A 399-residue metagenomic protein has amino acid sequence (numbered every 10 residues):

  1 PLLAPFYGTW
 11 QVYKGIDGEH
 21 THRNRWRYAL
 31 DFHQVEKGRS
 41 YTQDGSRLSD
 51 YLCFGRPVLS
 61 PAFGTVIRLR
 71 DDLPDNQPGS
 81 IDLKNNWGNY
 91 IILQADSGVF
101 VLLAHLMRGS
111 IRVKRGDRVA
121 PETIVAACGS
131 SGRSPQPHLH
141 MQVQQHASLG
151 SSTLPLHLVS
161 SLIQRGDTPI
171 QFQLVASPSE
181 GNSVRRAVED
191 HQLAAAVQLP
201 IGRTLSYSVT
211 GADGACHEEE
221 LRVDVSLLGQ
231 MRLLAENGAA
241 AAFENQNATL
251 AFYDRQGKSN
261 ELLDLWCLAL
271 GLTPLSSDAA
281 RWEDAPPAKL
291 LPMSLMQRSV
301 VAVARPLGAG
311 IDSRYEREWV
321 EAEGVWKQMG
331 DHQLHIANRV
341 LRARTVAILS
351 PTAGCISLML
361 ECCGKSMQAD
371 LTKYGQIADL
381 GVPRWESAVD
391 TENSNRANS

Functional and structural regions predicted by a protein language model:
P1-K37, T42, V340-R342, I348-P351 (+1 more regions): Non-catalytic extracellular/periplasmic "stalk" and linker regions immediately N-terminal to catalytic or recognition
W10-V12, R56-R68, E122: Generic structural motif
C53, P61-M107: Zn2+-dependent peptidoglycan hydrolase active-site motif and core
N85, Q142-E261: Acidic, glycine-rich catalytic/binding loops that coordinate metals and/or anionic ligands
V99-E122: Short histidine-centered loop motifs in beta-beta connectors
R112-K114, S130-P137: Short glycine/proline-centered loop/turn elements that form peptide/ligand docking sites
V119-G132: Short hydrophobic beta/alpha edge segments that flank linear recognition/processing sites
S208-N393: N-terminal accessory interaction module
